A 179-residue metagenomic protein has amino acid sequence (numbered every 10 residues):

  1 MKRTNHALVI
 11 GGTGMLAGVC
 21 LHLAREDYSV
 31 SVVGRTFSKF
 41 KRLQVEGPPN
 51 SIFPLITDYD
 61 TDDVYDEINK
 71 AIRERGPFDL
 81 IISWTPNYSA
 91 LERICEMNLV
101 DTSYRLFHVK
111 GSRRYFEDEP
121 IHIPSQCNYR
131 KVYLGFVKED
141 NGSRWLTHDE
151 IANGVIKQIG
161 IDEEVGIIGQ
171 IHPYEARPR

Functional and structural regions predicted by a protein language model:
K2-V30: Canonical Rossmann dinucleotide-binding motif of NAD(H)/NADP(H)-dependent dehydrogenases/reductases, specifically
E26-R42: Conserved glycine-rich Rossmann-like NAD(P)H-binding loop of the short-chain dehydrogenase/reductase
V30, I52, Y129: Hydrophobic anchor at the start of a short beta-strand that flanks the dinucleotide cofactor-binding loop
K39, D63-N128, Y133: Rossmann-like short-chain dehydrogenase/reductase
K41-L43, F116-P120, E139-W145: Short, charged, surface-exposed secondary-structure boundary motifs
Q44-V64: Rossmann-fold cofactor-recognition segment
N128-R144: Phosphate-binding/catalytic loops
D140-P178: C-terminal helical subdomain
